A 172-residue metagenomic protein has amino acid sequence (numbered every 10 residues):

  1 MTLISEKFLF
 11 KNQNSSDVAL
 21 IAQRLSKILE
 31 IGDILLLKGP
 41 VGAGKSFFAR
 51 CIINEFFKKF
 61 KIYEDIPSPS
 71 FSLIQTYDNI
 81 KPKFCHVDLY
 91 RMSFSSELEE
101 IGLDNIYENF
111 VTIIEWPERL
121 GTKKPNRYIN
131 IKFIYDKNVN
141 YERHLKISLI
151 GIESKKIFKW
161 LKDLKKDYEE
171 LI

Functional and structural regions predicted by a protein language model:
T2-R24: N-terminal pre-Walker A segment at the start of P-loop NTPase domains
E6, D104-I172: Short phosphate-coordinating micro-motif centered on Lys-Gly-acidic
S26-G32: Phosphate-binding P-loop
L35-L37: Hydrophobic anchor at the beta1->P-loop junction of P-loop NTPases
P40: P-loop (Walker A) phosphate-binding loop of NTP-binding proteins
K45: Conserved lysine of the Walker
N54-D65, N79: Post-Walker A helix-loop "phosphate-sensing" segment adjacent to the P-loop in P-loop NTPases
I66-E115: Conserved nucleotide-sensing/catalytic segment adjacent to the nucleotide-binding pocket in NTP-handling enzymes
